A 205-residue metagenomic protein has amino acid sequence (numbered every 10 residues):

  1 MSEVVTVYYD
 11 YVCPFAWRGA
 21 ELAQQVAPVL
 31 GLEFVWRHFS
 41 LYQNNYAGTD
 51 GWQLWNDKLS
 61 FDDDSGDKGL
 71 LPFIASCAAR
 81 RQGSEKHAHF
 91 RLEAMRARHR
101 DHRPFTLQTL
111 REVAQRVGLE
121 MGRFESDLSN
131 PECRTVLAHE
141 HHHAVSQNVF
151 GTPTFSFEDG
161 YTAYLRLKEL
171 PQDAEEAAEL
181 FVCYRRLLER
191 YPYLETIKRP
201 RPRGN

Functional and structural regions predicted by a protein language model:
S2-Q25: Local sequence-structure signature of Cys/Sec-based thiol-disulfide redox active-site neighborhoods
S2-T6, N44, E120-S126: A generic short-segment signal for beta-strand/edge and adjacent turn/coil regions
W17-R103, L107-T109, C183-L187, Y191 (+1 more regions): Structural alpha/beta surface segment adjacent to cysteine/selenocysteine redox centers across thiol/disulfide enzymes
L22-A27, R100-N205: C-terminal cap of thioredoxin/glutaredoxin-like
